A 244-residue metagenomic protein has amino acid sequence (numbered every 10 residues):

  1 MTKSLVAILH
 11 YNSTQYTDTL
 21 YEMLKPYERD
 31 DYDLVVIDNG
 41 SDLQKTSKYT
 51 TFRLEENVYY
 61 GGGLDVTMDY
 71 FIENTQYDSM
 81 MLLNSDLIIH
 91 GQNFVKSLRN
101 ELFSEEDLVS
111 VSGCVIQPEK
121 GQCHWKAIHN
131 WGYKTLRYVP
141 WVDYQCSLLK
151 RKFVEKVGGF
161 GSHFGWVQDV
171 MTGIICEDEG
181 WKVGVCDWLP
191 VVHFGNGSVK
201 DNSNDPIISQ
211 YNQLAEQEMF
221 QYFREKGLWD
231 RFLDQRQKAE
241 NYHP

Functional and structural regions predicted by a protein language model:
E22-D31: Short, acidic, metal-binding catalytic loop of nucleotide-sugar glycosyltransferases
E55-F71: Glycine-rich, basic loop-to-helix element that forms the pyrophosphate-binding segment of sugar-nucleotide handling
Y77-I88: Short beta-strand-to-loop acidic/aromatic patch adjacent to the donor-nucleotide binding site
S110, L148, V183, N202-P244: C-terminal, non-catalytic tails of nucleotide-sugar-dependent glycosyltransferases
V111-C123: Short beta-strand-to-loop element that shapes/binds the nucleotide-sugar donor at the catalytic cleft/hinge
N130-L149, G165: A recurrent flexible, glycine/aromatic-enriched loop bordering the glycosyltransferase active site that acts as
S147, F153-V157, H163-P190: A short, conserved alpha-helix in the catalytic core of glycosyltransferases
C186-I207: Active-site donor/metal-binding and catalytic loop motifs of nucleotide-sugar-dependent glycosylation enzymes
